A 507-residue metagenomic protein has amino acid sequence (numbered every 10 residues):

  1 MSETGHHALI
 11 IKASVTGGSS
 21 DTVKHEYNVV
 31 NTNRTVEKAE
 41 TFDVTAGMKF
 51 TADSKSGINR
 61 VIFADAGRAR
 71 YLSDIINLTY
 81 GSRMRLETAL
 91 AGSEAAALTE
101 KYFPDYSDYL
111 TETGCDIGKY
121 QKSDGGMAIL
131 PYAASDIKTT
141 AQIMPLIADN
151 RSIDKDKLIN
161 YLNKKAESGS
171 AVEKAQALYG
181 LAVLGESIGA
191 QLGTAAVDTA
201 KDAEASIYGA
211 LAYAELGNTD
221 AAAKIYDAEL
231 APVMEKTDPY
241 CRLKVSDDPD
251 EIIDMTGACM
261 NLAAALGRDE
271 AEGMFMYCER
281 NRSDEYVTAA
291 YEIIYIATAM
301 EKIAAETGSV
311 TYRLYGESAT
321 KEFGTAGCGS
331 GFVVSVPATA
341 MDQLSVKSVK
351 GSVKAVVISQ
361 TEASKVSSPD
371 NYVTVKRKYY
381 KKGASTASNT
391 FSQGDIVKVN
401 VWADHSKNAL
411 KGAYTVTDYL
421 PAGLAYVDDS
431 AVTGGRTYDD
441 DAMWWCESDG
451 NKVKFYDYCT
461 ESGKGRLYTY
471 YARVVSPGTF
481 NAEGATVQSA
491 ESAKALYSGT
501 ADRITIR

Functional and structural regions predicted by a protein language model:
M1-A8, A13-T22, Y179-I506: Long, domain-scale non-catalytic interaction/scaffolding regions in large secretory-pathway and trafficking proteins
G5-I159, N163-A166, V334, A338 (+1 more regions): Extended, solvent-exposed functional surface patches
A69, D116, A171, A182-I188: Solenoidal tandem-repeat scaffolds enriched in leucines and small polar residues
N77-T88, S123-I137, N163-A171, T194-E204 (+2 more regions): Solvent-exposed loop and edge beta-strand segments that line ligand/cofactor-binding and catalytic clefts
T88-A97, D136-L146, A175, I207-L211 (+2 more regions): Short, solvent-exposed alpha-helical surface patches in non-cytosolic proteins
A91, T113, T139, D154 (+7 more regions): Stable alpha-helical elements in mature extracytoplasmic
